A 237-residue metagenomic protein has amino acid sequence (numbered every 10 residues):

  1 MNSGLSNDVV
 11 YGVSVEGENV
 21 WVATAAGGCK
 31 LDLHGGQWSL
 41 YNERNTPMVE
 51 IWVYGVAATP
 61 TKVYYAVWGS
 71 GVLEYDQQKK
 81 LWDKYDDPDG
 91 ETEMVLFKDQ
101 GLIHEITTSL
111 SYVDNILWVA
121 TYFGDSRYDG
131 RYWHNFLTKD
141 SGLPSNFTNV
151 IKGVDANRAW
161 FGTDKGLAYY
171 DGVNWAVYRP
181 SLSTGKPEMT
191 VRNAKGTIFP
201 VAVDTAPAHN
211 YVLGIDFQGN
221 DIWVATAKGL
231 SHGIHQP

Functional and structural regions predicted by a protein language model:
M1-P237: Carboxylate-rich, polar loop motifs that coordinate divalent cations or form catalytic acidic clusters
